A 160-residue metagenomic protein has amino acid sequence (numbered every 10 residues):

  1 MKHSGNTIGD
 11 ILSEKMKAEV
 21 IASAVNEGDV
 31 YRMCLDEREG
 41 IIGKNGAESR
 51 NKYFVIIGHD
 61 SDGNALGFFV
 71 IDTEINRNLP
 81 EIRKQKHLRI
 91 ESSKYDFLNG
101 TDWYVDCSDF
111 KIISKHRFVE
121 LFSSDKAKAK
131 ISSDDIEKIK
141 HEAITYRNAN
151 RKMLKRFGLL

Functional and structural regions predicted by a protein language model:
M1-S4, H59-S61: Secondary-structure boundary elements
K2, L88-L160: C-terminal terminal-subdomain/extension
K2-V25: Mixed-charge, Lys/Arg-rich low-complexity intrinsically disordered regions
I41-K94: Compact nucleic-acid interaction/catalytic patches
